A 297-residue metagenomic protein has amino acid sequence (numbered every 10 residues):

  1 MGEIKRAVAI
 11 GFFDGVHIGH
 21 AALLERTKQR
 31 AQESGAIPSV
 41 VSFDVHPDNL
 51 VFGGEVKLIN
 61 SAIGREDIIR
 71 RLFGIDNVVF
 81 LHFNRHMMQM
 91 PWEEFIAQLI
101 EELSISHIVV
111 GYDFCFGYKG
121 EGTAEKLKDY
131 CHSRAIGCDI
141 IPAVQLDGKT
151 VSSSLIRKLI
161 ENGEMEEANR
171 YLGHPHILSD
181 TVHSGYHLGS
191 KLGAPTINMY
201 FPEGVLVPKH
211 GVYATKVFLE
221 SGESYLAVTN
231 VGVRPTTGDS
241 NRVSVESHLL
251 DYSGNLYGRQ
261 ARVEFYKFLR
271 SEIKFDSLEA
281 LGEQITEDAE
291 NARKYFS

Functional and structural regions predicted by a protein language model:
M1, R85-Q89, Q145-K149: A short acidic, often aromatic-flanked loop/helix-cap motif at beta-alpha or helix-coil junctions that lines enzyme
G2-S61: N-terminal catalytic cores of NTP/NDP-binding nucleotidyl/phosphoryl-transfer enzymes
H17, I69, I108, A168 (+2 more regions): Residue-level signal for inorganic ion chemistry
V40, F80, I140-I141: A structural preference for short, hydrophobic beta-strand core positions in alpha/beta folds
P47-R134: N-terminal Rossmann-like or analogous alpha/beta NTP/dinucleotide-binding catalytic cores that position adenine
C131-V233: Glycine-rich, Lys/Arg-enriched anion-binding loops that position phosphate/diphosphate groups for phosphoryl
G185-S297: Phosphate/ribose-recognition catalytic cores of enzymes acting on nucleotide-derived substrates
